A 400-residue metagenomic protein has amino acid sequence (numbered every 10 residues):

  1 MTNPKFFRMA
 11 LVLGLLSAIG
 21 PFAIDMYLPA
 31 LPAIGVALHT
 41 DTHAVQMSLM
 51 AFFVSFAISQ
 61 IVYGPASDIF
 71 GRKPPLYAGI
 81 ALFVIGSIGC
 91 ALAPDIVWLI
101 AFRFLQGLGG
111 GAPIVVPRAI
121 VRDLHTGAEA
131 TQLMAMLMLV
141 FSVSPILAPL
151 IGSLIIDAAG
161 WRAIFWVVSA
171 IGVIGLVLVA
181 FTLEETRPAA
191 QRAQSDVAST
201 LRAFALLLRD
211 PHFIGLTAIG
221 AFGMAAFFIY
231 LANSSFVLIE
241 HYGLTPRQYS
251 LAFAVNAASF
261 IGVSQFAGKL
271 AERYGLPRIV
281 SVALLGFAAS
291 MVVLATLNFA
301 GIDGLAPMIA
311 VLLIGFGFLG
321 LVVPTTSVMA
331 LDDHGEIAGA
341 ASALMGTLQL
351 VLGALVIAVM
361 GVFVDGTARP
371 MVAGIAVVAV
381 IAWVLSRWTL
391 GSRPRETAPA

Functional and structural regions predicted by a protein language model:
M1-T2, T186-T217: Juxtamembrane intracellular "pre-TM" segments in multi-pass secondary transporters
A37-H39, G71, L92-W98, G109 (+2 more regions): Helix-breaking motifs and short loop linkers at transmembrane-helix boundaries and internal kinks in secondary membrane
I58-V97: Conserved MFS/SLC helix-loop-helix module at the cytosolic interface between two early adjacent transmembrane helices
Q60-G71, V263-L276: Helix-to-loop junctions at the C-terminal end of transmembrane segments in multipass secondary transporters
L82, G86-G89, V97-L105, A306-L312: Paired small-residue
W98, M136-F181: Helix-loop-helix hairpin linking two adjacent transmembrane segments in secondary transporters
F102-V143: Cytoplasmic helix-loop-helix junction between adjacent transmembrane helices in 12-TM secondary transporters
V328-G366, I375: A late C-terminal transmembrane helix in Major Facilitator Superfamily
